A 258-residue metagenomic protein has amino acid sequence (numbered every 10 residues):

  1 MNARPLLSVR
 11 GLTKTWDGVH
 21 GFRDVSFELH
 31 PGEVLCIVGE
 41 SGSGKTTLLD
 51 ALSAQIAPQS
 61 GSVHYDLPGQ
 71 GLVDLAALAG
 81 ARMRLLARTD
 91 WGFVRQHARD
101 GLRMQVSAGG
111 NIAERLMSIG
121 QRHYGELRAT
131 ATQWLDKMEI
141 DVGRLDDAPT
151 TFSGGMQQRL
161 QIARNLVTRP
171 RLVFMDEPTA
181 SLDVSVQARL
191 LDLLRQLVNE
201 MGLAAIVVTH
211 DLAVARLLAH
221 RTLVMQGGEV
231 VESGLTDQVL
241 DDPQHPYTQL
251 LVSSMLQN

Functional and structural regions predicted by a protein language model:
V38-E40: The feature captures the beta-strand-to-loop junction immediately N-terminal to the Walker
S53: Helix-to-loop junction immediately C-terminal to a conserved catalytic motif
G71-G92, G110, S118, V239-P243: ABC ATPase NBD coupling module
A148-F152, M156: Conserved ABC ATPase signature
S233-G234: ABC ATPase "signature
